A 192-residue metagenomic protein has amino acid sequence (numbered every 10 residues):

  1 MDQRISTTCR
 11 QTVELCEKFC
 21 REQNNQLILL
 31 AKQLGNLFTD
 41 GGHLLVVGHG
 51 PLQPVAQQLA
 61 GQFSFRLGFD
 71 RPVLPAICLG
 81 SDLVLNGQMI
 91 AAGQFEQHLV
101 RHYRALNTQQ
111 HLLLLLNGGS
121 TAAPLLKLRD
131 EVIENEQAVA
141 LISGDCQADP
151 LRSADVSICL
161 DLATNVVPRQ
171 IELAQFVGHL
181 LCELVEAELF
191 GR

Functional and structural regions predicted by a protein language model:
M1-R21: Generic N-terminal amphipathic, Lys/Arg-enriched alpha-helix
M1-R4, E188-R192: N-terminal charge/polar-biased segments
L15, D40-G41, Q109, N135: Structured helix-beta-strand junction loops
E22-D40: A short, well-structured juxtamembrane/interface segment
H43-G48: Short glycine-rich phosphate-binding loop at a beta-alpha junction
H49-L52, Q57-G191: Glycine-rich phosphate-binding loops that contact phosphosugars or nucleotide phosphates
